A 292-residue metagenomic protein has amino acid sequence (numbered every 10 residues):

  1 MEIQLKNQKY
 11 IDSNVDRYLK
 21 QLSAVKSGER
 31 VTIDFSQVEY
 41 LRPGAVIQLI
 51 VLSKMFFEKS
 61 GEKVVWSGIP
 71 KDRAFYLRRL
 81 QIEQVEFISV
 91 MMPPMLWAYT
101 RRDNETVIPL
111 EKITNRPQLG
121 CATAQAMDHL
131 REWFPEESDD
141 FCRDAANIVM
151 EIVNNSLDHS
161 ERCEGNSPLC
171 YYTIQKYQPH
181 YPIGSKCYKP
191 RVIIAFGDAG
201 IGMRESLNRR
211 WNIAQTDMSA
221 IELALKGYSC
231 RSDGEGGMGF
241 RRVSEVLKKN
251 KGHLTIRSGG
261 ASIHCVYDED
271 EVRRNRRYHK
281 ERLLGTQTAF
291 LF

Functional and structural regions predicted by a protein language model:
M1-K26, F87-M92, L96-W97, N208-Q215 (+1 more regions): Flexible, glycine-/charge-rich segments associated with ATP-binding catalytic modules
Q4-I88: Amphipathic alpha-helical interaction surfaces in cytosolic regulatory modules
Y40, G44, M127-M150: Conserved short strand/loop->alpha-helix "switch" segment adjacent to the catalytic nucleotide/phosphoryl-transfer site
L41-R42, G202-R204, S262-C265: Flexible loop/turn segments at secondary-structure boundaries
I50, D139-Y181, R241-L247: Conserved ATP-binding N-box helix of the HATPase_c
D72-R116: P-loop NTPase nucleotide-binding core
D103-E136, R204-E205, R210-G227, E245: Helix-loop-beta hinge of the Bergerat
S156-S206, R273-R277: ATP-lid-like helix-loop hinge signature
